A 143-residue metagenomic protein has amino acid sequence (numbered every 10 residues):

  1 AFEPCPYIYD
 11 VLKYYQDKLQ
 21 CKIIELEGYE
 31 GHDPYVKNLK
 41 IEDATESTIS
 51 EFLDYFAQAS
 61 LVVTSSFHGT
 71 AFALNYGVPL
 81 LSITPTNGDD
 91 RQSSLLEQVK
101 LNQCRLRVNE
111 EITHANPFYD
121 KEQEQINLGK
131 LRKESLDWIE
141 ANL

Functional and structural regions predicted by a protein language model:
A1-L143: Active-site anion-handling motifs in enzyme catalytic cores
